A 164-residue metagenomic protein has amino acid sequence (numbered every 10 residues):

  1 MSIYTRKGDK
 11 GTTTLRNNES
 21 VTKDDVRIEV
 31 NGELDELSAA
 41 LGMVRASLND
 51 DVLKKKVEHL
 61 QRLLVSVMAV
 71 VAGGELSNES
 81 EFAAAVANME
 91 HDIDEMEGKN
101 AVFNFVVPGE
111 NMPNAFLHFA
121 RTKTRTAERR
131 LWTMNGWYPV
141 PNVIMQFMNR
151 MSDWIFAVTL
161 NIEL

Functional and structural regions predicted by a protein language model:
M1-L164: Phosphate/pyrophosphate-binding loop motifs in nucleotide- or prenyl diphosphate-using proteins
